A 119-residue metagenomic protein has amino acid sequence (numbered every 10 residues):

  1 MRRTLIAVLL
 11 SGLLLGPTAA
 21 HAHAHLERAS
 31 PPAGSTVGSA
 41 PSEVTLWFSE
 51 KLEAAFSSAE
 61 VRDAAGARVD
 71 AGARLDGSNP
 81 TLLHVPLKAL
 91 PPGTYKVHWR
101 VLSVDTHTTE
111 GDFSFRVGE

Functional and structural regions predicted by a protein language model:
A7-G16: Bacterial N-terminal signal peptides
T18-A22: Sec/Tat signal peptide C-region and signal peptidase I cleavage site
H23-A40: Short N-terminal segments immediately surrounding and downstream of signal-peptide cleavage
V37-S39, E43-E50, T106-E119: Extended, polar beta-sheet/loop recognition surfaces of beta-rich domains that mediate binding to diverse ligands
V44-L46, E50-V69: Short, surface-exposed alpha-helix to beta-strand junction/turn motifs within ectodomains of secreted and cell-envelope
T81-V85: Short strand-edge motifs at loop-to-beta-strand transitions and within beta-strands of extracellular beta-rich domains
P86, P91-V97: A glycine-anchored, Pro-Gly-centered beta-turn/N-cap motif
R100-V104: Beta-strand-rich extracellular modules
